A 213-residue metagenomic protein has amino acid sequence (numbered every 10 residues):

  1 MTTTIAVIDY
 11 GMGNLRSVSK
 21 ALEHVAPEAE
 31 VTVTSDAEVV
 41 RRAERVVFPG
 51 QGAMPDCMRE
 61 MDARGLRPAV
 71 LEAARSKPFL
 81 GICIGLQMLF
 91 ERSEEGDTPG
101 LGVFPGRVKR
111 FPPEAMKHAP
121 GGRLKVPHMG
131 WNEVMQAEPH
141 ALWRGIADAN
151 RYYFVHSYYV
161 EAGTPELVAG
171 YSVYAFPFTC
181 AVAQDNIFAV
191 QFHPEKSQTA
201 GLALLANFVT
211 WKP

Functional and structural regions predicted by a protein language model:
T2-A6: Extreme N-terminal starter segment of soluble prokaryotic enzymes
I8-Y10: Short hydrophobic segments within beta-strands
A21-A29: Short helix-loop-beta junction
V31-R42: Short acidic low-complexity segments
V40-G50: Short acidic/histidine-rich motifs immediately flanking catalytic phosphotransfer sites in two-component signaling
R45, P78-L80, R151: Structural signature of beta-strand start/N-cap positions in the alpha/beta core of ABC transporter nucleotide-binding
G52-H128, A206: Cysteine-nucleophile active-site neighborhood
V108-P213: Amide-donor transfer/coupling interface in amidating biosynthetic enzymes
